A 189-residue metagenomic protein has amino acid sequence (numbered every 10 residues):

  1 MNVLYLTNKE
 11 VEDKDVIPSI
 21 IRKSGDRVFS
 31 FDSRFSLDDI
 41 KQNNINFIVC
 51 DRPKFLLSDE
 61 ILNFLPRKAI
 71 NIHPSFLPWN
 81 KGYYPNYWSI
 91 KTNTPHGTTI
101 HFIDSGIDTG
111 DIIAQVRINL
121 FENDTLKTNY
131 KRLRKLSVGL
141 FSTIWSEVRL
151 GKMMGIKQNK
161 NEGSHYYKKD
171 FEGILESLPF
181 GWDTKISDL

Functional and structural regions predicted by a protein language model:
M1-L189: One-carbon transfer enzymes
